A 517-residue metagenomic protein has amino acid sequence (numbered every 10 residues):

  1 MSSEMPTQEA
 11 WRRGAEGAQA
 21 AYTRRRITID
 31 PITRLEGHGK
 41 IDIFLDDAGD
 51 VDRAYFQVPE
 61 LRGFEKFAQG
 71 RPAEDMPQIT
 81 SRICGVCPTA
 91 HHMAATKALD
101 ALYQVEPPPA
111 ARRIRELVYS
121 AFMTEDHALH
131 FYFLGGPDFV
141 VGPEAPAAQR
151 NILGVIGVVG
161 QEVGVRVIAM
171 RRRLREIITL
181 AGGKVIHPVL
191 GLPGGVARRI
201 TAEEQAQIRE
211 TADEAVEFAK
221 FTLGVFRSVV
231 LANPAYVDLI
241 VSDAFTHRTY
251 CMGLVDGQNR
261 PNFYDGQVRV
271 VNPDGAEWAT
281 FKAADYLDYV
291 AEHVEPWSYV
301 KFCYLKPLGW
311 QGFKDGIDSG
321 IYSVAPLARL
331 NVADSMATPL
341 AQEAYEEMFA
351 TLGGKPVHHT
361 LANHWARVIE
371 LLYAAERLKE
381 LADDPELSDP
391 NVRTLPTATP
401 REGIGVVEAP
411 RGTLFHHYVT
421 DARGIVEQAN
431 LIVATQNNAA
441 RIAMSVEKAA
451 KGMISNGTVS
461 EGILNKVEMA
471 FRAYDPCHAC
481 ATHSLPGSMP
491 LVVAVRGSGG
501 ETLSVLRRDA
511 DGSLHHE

Functional and structural regions predicted by a protein language model:
S2-R411, V433-E517: Active-site bordering "gate/hinge" segments that shape substrate access to catalytic or cofactor-binding pockets
G49, R423-G424: Glycine-centered positions within short beta-strands or beta-hairpins
D52, V426-Q428: Short hydrophobic-aromatic micro-motifs
R411, H416-Y418, Q428: A translation/RNA-centric and nucleic-acid-associated enzymatic feature enriched in Class II aminoacyl-tRNA synthetases
D421-R423, L431-A434: Short, loop-centered acidic/histidine patches that primarily coordinate divalent metals
